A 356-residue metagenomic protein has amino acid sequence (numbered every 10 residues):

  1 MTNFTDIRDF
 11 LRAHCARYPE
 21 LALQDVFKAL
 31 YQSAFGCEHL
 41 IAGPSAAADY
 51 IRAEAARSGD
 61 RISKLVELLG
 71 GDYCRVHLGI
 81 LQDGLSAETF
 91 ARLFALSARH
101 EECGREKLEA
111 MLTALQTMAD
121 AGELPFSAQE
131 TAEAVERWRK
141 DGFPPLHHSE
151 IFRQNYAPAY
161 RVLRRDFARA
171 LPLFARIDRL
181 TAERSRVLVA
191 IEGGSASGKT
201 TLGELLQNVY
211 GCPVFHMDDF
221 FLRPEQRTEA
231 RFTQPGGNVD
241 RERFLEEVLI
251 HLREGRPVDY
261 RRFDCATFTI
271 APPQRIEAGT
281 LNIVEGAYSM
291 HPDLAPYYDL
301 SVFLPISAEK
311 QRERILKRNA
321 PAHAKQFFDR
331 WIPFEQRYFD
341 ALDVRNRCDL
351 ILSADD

Functional and structural regions predicted by a protein language model:
M1-R153: Long, basic/Gly/Ser/Thr-rich N-terminal segments that mediate initial subcellular attachment or targeting
N155-A182: N-terminal pre-Walker A segment at the start of P-loop NTPase domains
L188-A190: Short hydrophobic/aromatic beta-strand immediately N-terminal to the Walker A/P-loop
G194: P-loop (Walker A) phosphate-binding loop of NTP-binding proteins
K199: Conserved lysine of the Walker
L202-G203, Q207: Post-Walker A alpha-helix
Y210-H216, F220-I276, L281-V284: Conserved nucleotide-sensing/catalytic segment adjacent to the nucleotide-binding pocket in NTP-handling enzymes
I270-R318: ATP-dependent NMP and nucleoside kinases share a basic, alpha-helical "lid"
